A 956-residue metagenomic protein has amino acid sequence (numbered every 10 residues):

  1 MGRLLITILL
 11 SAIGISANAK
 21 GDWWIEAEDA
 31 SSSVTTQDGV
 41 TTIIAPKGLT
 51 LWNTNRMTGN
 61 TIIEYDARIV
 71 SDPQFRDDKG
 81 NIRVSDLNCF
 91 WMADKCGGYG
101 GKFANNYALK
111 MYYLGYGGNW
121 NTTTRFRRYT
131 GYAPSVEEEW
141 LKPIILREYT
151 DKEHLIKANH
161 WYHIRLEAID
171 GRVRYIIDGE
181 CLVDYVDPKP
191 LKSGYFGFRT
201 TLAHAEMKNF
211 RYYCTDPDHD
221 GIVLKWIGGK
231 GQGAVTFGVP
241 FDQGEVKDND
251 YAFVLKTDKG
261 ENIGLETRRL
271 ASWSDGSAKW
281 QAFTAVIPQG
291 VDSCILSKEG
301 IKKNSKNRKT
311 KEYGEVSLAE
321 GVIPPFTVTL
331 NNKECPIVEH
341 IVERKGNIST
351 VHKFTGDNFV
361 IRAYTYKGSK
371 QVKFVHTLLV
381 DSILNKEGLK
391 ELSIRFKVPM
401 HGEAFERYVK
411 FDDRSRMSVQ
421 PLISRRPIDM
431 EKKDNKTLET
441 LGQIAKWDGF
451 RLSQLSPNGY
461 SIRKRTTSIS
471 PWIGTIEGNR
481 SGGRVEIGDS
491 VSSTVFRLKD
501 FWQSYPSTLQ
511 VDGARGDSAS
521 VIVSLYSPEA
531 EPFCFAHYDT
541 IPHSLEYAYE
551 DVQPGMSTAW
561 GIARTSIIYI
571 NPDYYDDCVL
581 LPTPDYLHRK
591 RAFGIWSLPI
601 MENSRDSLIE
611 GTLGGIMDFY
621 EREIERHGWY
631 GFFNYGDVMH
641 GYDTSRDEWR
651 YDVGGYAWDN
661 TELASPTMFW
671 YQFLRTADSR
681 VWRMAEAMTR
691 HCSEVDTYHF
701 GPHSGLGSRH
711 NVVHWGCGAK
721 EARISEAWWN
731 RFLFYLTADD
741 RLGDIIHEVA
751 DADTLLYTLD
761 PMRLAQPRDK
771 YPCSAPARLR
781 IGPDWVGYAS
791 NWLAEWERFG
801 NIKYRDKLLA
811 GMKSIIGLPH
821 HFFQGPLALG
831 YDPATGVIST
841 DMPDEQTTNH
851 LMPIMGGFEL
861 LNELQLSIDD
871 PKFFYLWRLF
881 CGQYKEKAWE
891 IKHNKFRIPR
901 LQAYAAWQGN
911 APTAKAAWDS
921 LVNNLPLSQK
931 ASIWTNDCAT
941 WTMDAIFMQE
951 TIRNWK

Functional and structural regions predicted by a protein language model:
K20-D78, L146, I156, R172: Low-complexity, Ser/Thr/Pro/Gly-rich disordered linker/stalk regions
K47-E137: Secretory/extracellular carbohydrate-interaction modules and structurally similar beta-sandwich "look-alikes"
Y65, H160-A168, V173-Y175: Short tryptophan-centered beta-strand motifs in secreted/extracellular beta-sheet-rich domains of glycan-recognition
A93-G98, K102-N119, T310-A592, D637-S645 (+3 more regions): Beta-strand/loop-rich accessory regions of lumenal/periplasmic or secreted enzymes, predominantly carbohydrate-active
E138-H163: Short, aromatic/His-centered strand-loop micro-motif at the edge of beta-sheets
I177-Y195: Short, solvent-exposed beta-strand-to-loop segments that form ligand-recognition rims of beta-rich domains
P190-D218: Ligand-recognition surfaces built from glycine- and aromatic
Y575-P584, S607, A794, R798-H821 (+1 more regions): Terminal, non-catalytic domain-edge segments
